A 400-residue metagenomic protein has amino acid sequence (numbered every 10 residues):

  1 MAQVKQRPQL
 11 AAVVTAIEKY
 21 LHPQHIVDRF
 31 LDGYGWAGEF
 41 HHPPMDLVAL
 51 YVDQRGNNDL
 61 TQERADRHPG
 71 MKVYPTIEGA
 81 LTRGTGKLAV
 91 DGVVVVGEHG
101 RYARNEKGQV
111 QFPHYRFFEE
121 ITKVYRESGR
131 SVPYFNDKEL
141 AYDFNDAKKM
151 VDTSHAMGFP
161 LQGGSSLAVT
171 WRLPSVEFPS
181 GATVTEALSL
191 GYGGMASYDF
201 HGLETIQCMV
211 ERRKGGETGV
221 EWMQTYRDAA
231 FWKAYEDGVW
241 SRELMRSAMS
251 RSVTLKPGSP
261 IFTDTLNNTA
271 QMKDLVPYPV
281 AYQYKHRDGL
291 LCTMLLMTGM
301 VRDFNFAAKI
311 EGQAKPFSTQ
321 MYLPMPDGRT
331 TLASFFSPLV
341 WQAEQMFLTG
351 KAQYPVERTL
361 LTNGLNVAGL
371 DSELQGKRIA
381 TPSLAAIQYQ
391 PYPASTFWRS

Functional and structural regions predicted by a protein language model:
A2-Y134, Y142, D146-K149, H155-A156 (+5 more regions): N-terminal glycine-/serine-/threonine-rich beta1-alpha1-beta2 phosphate-ribose binding loop of Rossmann-like
P8, L21-D28, Y115, E119 (+4 more regions): A structural signal for well-ordered alpha-helical segments within the folded catalytic domains of diverse enzymes
L10, E98, E139-L140, G164-L167 (+3 more regions): An acidic- and aromatic-residue-enriched active-site/binding cleft used to recognize and process polar
K19-L21, R101-R104, Y142-N145, T170-R172 (+6 more regions): Short catalytic/ligand-binding loop motif for oxyanion handling, primarily in non-cytosolic enzymes, centered on
V95, F135, Q162-G163, W222 (+2 more regions): A structural signal for short, well-ordered beta-strand segments and their strand-loop junctions that often border
E119, S128-V210: A contiguous active-site-proximal alpha/beta segment in oxidoreductase catalytic domains
H155, E373-L374: Anion (oxyanion) recognition and catalysis
L188-G191, H201-T330, S337-E357, N366-L370 (+1 more regions): Contiguous beta-strand/loop segments that form the cofactor/metal-binding neighborhood of enzyme cores
